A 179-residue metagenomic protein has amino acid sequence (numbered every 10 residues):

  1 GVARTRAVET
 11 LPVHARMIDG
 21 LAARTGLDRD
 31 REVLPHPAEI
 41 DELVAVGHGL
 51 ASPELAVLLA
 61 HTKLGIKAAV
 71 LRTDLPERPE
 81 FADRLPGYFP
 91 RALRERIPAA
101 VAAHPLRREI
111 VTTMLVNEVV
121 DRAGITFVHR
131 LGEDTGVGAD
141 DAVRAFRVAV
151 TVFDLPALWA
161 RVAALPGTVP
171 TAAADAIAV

Functional and structural regions predicted by a protein language model:
G1-V179: Ligand/cofactor-recognition surfaces for anionic moieties
